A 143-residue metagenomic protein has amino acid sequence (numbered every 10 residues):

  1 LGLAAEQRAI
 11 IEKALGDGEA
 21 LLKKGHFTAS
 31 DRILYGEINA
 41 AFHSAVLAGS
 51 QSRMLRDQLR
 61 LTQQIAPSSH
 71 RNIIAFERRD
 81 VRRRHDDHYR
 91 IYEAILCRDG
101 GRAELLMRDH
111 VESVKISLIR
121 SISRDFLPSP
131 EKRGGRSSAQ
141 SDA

Functional and structural regions predicted by a protein language model:
L3-N72, R84-C97, R102-I116: Conserved amphipathic alpha-helical segments that form helical-bundle/coiled-coil interaction surfaces
G100-A143: C-terminal effector-binding regulatory domain of bacterial HTH transcription factors
